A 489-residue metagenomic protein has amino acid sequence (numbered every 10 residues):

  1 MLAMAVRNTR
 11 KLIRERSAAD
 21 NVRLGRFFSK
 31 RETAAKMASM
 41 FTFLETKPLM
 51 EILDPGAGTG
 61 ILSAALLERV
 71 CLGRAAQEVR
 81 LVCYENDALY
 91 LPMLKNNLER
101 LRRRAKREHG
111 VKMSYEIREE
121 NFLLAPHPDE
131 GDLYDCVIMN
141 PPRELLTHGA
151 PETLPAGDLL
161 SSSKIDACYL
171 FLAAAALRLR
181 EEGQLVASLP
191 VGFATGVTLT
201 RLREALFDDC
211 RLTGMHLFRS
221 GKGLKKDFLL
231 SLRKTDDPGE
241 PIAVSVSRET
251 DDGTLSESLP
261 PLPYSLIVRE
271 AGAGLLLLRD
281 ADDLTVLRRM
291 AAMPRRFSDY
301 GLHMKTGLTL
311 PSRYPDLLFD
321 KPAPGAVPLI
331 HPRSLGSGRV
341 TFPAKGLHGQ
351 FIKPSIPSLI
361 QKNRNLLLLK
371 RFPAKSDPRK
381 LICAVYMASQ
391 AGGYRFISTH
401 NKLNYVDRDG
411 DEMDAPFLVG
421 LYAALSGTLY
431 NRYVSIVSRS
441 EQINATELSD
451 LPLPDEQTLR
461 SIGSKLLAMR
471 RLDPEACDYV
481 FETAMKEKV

Functional and structural regions predicted by a protein language model:
M1-A75, V82-L101, P126, T195 (+2 more regions): Class I S-adenosyl-L-methionine
A18-G25, I52, P155-D158, S398-G410 (+1 more regions): Glycine- and acidic
V22-R23, F27-K36, A57-A64, E78 (+3 more regions): Signature of N6-adenine DNA methyltransferases within the class I
L49-I52, A76-V82, V111-E116, G183-Q184: Residue-level recognition of the N-termini of beta-strands and the immediately preceding loop/turn
M50, D135, L366: Conserved acidic residues
C71-L72, K106, A125-H127, M215-S220 (+1 more regions): Catalytic micro-motifs at enzyme active sites that drive phosphoryl/nucleotidyl and oxygen chemistry
N96-P126: S-adenosyl-L-methionine
T285-K486: Polybasic, glycine- and aromatic-enriched phosphate-binding surface used to engage nucleic acids
